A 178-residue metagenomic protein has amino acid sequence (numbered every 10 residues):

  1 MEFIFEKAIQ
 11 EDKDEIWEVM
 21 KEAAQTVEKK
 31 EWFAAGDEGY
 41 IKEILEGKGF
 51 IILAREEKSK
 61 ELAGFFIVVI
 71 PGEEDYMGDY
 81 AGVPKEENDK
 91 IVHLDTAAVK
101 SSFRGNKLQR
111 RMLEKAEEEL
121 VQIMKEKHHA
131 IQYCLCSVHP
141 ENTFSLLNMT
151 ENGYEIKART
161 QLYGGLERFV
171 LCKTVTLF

Functional and structural regions predicted by a protein language model:
M1-D14, E18, L177-F178: Conserved N-terminal entry element of GNAT/NAT acetyltransferase domains
W17, K21-E43: Conserved GNAT-fold acetyl-CoA-binding loop/helix
G39-L53, I70-D75, H93: A short helix-loop-beta-strand connector motif used in the catalytic cores of GNAT acetyltransferases and, in some
G49-F66: Conserved beta-hairpin
E61, I67-T96, R104, Y163: Conserved acyl-donor/pantetheine-binding loop and adjacent beta-alpha core of acyl/acetyltransferases and related
V99, G105-V121, L147, E151: Conserved acetyl-CoA-binding loop-helix of GNAT-fold acetyltransferases
L120-H139: Conserved GNAT acetyl-CoA-binding A-motif
E126, H139-R159: Conserved active-site alpha-helix within GNAT-family acetyltransferase domains
